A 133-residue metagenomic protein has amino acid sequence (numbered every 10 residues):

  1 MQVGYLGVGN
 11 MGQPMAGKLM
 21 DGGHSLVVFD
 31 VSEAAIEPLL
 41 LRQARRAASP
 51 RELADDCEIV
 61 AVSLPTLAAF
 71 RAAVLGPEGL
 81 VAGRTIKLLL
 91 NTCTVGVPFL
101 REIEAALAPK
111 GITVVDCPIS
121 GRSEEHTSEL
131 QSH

Functional and structural regions predicted by a protein language model:
M1-V62, S123: NAD(P)+-binding Rossmann beta1-loop-alpha1 motif at the extreme N-terminus of oxidoreductases
E52-A54, I59-V60, L67-S128: Rossmann-like NAD(P)(H) cofactor-binding subdomain of soluble oxidoreductases
E129-H133: Positively charged, low-complexity/disordered segments
